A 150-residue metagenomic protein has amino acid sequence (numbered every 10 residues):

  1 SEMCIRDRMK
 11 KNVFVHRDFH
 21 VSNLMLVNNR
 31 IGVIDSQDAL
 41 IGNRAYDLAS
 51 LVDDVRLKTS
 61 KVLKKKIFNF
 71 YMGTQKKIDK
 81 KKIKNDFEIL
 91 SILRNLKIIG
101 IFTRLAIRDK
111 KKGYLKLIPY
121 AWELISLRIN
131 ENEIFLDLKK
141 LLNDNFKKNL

Functional and structural regions predicted by a protein language model:
S1-I5: Short, small-residue-biased leader/transition segments that mark boundaries at the very start of proteins
V13-V15: Conserved catalytic-core element of eukaryotic-like protein kinases
D18, D35: Conserved catalytic-loop position in the HRD/HxD motif
V27, I31, A39-I41, L57-K58: Activation segment
R44-I78, I92-D109, A121-R128: Active-site activation/catalytic loop segments of kinase-like enzymes and analogous catalytic loops in related
K80-S91: All-alpha amphipathic helical-bundle segments outside canonical DNA-binding/catalytic cores that form hydrophobic
G100-L150: ATP/Mg2+ or Mg2+-diphosphate-binding catalytic cores that bind nucleotide phosphates or diphosphates via glycine-rich
